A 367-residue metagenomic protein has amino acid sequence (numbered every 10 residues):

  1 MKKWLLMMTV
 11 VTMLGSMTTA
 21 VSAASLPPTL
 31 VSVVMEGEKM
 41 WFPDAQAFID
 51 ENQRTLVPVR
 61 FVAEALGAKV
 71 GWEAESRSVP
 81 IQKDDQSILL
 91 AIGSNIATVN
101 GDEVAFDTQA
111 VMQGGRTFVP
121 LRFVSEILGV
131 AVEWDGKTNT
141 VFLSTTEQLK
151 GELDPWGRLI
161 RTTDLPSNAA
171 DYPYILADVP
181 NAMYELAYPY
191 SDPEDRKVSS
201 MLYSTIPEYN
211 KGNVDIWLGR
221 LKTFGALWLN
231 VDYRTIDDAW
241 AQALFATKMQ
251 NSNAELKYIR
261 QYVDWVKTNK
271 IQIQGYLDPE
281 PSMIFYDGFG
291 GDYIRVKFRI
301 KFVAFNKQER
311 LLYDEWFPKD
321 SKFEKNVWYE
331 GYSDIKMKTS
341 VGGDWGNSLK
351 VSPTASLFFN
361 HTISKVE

Functional and structural regions predicted by a protein language model:
W4-M7, M13-Y172, F317-F323, V327-Y329: Primary recognition of N-terminal secretory signal peptides and signal-anchoring hydrophobic helices
M13, I81, L143, P207 (+3 more regions): Short beta-strand element of the conserved SAM-dependent methyltransferase core
V31-M40, K69, Y233-A241, I294-V296: N-terminal short leaders/motifs
E51-V59, Q113-L121, N210-L221, R234 (+2 more regions): Solvent-exposed, acidic/flexible segments
V62, V124, F224-W228, I294-F298: Long, contiguous hydrophobic alpha-helical segments, chiefly transmembrane helices and signal peptides
D154-Q274: Core segments of small alpha/beta cavity-forming domains
D238-E367: Structured, amphipathic secondary-structure segments that form assembly/contact surfaces in multi-subunit
